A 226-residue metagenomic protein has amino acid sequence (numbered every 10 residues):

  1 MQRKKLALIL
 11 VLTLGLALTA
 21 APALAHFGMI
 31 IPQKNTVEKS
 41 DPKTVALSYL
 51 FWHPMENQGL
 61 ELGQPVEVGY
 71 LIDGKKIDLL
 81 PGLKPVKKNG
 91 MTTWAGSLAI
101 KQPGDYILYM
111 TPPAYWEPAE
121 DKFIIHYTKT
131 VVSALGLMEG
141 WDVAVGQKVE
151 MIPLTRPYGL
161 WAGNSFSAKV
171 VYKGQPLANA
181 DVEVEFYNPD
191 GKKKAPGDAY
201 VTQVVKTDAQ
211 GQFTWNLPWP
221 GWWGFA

Functional and structural regions predicted by a protein language model:
I9-T19: Bacterial N-terminal signal peptides
T19-A25: Sec/Tat signal peptide C-region and signal peptidase I cleavage site
A25-G82: Start-of-domain marker
H26-A46, D121-A180, F186-G191: Beta-strand-rich domain onsets/edges
E56, P113-E120: Short acidic/polar inter-strand loop motif in beta-rich domains
T92-G96, G211-W215: Short strand-edge motifs at loop-to-beta-strand transitions and within beta-strands of extracellular beta-rich domains
Q102-W116, W223-A226: Short, aromatic- and glycine-rich surface loops/edge beta-strands on solvent-exposed regions
K192-Q210: Short, acidic Ser/Thr/Gly-rich low-complexity loop/linker segments typical of extracellular and cell-surface proteins
